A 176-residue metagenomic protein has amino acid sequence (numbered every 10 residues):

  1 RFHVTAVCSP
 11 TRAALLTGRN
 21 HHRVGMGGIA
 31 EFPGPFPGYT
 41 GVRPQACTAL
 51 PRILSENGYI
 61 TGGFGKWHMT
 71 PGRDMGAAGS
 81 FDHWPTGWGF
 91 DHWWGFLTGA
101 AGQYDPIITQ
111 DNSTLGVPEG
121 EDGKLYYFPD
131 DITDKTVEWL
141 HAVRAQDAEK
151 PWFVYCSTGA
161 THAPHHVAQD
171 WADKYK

Functional and structural regions predicted by a protein language model:
R1-K176: Formylglycine-dependent sulfatase
